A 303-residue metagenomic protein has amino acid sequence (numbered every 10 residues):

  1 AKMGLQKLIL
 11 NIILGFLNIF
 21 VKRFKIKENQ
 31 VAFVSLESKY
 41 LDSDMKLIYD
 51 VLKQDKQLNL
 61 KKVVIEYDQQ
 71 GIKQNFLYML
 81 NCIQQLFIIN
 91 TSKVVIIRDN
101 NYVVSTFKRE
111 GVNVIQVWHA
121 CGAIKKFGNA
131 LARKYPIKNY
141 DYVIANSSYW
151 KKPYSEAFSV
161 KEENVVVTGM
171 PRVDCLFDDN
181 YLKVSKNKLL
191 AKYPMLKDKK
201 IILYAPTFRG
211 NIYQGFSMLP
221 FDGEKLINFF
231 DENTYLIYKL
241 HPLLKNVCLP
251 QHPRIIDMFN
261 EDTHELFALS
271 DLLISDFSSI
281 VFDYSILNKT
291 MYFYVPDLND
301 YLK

Functional and structural regions predicted by a protein language model:
A1-S38, S43, F76: Membrane-proximal basic amphipathic "stem/tether" segments
F24-A32, E110-V112, K197-K200: A short, charged/proline- and glycine-enriched loop that marks the coil->beta-strand transition at the N-terminal
V31-N180: Active-site and donor-binding regions of nucleotide-sugar-utilizing enzymes
D42-V51, R172-C248: Conserved catalytic-core segment of nucleotide-activated headgroup transferases in glycan assembly
L80-V94, P242-F282, I286-L287: Donor nucleotide-activated moiety binding/catalytic core segment of transferases that use nucleotide-activated donors
A120-A123, M170-R172, N260-T263, P296-D300: Short, acidic/turn-prone active-site loops that include or flank metal/cofactor- and phosphate-binding residues
K138-V143, Y235-L236, L269-L272: Short active-site oxyanion
S279-K303: Catalytic binding pocket for nucleotide-activated donors in carbohydrate/polymer assembly enzymes
